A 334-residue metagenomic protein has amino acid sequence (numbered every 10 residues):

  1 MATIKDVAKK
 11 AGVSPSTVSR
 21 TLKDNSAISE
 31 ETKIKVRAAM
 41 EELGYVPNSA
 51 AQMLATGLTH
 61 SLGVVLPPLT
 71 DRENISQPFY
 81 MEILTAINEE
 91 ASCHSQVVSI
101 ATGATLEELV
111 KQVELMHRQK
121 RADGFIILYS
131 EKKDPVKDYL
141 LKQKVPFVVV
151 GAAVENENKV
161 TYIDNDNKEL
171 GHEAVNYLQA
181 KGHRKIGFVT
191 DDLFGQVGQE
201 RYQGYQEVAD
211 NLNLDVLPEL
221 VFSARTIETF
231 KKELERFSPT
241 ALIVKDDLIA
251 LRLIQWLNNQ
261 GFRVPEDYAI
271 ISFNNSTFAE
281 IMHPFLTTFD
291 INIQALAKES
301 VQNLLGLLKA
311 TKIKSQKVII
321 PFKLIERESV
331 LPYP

Functional and structural regions predicted by a protein language model:
M1-H60: N-terminal helix-turn-helix DNA-binding module of bacterial transcription factors
A2, A27, E31, S49 (+10 more regions): Residues at secondary-structure transition points
S14, H60, D123, R184-K185 (+1 more regions): Short acidic/polar active-site loop segments enriched in Thr and Asp
E42, E89-H94, L141-V149, V154-P334: Bacterial carbohydrate/catabolite-sensing allosteric modules
Y45-K111: Amphipathic helical "hinge" segments at domain boundaries
V98-Q119, L220-F237: Structural motif
A104-E107, L128-D134, A224-T226, D247-I249: Short beta->alpha connector loops
V110-I127, E131-D166: Short beta-strand-centered segments that line the small-molecule binding cleft or hinge of alpha/beta clamshell
